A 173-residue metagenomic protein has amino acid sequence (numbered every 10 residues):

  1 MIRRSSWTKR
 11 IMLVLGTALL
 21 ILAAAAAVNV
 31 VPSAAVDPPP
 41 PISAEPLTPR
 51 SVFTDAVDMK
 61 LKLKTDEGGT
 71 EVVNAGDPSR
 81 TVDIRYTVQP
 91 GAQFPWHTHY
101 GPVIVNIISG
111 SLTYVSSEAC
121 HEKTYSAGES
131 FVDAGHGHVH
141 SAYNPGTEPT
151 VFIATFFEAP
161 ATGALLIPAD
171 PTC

Functional and structural regions predicted by a protein language model:
I2-R4, T8-G16, A23-R80, K123-T124 (+2 more regions): A short, N-terminal "cap"/entry segment at the start of jelly-roll beta-barrel domains of the cupin/DSBH fold
D77, G91-N106: A short beta-loop-beta micro-motif enriched in histidine and acidic residues
T81-D83, Q89, H99, T147-T150: Extracytoplasmic
Y86-V88, H99, I108-G110, A134-H136 (+1 more regions): Active-site-proximal beta-strand/loop segments in catalytic clefts of secreted hydrolases
V88, S116-G137: Short acidic-glycine-tyrosine-enriched beta hairpin
F94-H99, S116, K123, Y143-N144: Short histidine-centered beta-strand/loop micro-motifs that create catalytic or ligand/metal-coordination sites
H99-A119, E129: Glycine- and acidic-residue-biased ligand/ion/polar-headgroup-sensing regions
H121, G135-T162: Ligand-binding loop in jelly-roll beta-barrel domains
